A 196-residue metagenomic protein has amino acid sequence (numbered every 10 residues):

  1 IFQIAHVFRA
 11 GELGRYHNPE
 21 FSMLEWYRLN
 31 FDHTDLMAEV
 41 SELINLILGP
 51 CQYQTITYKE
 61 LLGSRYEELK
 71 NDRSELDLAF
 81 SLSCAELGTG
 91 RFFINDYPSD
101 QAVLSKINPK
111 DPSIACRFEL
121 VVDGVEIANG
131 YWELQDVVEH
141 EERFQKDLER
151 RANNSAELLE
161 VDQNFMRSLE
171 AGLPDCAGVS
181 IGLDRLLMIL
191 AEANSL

Functional and structural regions predicted by a protein language model:
I1-A38, G63-L196: A translation/RNA-centric and nucleic-acid-associated enzymatic feature enriched in Class II aminoacyl-tRNA synthetases
D32-E60: Acidic, low-complexity central loop/insert segments
